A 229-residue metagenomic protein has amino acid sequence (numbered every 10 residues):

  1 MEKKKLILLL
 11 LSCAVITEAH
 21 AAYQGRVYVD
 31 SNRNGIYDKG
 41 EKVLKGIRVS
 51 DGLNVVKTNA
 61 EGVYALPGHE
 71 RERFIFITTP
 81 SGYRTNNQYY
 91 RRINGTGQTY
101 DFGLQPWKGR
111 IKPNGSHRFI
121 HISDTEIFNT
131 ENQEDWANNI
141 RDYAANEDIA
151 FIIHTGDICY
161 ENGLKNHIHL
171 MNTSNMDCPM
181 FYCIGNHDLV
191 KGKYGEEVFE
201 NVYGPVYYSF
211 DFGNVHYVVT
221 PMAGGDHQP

Functional and structural regions predicted by a protein language model:
K5-A14: Sec-dependent N-terminal signal peptides
L8-L9, A19, Q228-P229: Cleavable N-terminal signal peptides
A14-Y23: Beta-strand-rich domain onsets/edges
Y23-V29, G62, F102: A short, amphipathic beta-strand motif
S31, R92-N166: N-terminal active-site segment of His-dependent metallophosphoesterases
S31, Y37, V43, S50-P67: Short, acidic Ser/Thr/Gly-rich low-complexity loop/linker segments typical of extracellular and cell-surface proteins
D51, E72-I93: A short, solvent-exposed loop/turn motif at the edges and junctions of modular extracellular/periplasmic domains
S81-G82, Q105, L164-P229: Extended active-site neighborhood of metal-dependent phosphoesterases/phosphodiesterases
